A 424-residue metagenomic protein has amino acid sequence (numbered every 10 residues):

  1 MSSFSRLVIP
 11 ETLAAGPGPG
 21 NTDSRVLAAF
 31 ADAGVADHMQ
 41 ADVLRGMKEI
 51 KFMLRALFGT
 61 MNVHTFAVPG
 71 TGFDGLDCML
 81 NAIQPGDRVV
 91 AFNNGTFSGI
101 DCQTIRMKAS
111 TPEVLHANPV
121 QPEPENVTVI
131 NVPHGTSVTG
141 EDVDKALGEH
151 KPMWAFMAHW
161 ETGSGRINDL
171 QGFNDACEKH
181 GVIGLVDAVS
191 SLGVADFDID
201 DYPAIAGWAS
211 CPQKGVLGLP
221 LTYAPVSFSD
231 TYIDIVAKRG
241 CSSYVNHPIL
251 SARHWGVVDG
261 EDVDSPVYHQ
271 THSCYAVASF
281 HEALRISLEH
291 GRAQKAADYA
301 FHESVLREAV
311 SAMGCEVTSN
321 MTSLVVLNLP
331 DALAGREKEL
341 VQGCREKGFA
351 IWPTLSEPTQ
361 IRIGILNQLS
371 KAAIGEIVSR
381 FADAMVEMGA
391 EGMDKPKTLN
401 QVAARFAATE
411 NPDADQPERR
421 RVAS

Functional and structural regions predicted by a protein language model:
M1-Q40: N-terminal "arm"/small-domain region of PLP-dependent enzymes with the aminotransferase-like
N21-T22, V216-E308: Active-site C-terminal subdomain of aminotransferase-like
A29-C78, A82, T104: Conserved N-terminal alpha-helix of the aminotransferase class I/II PLP-enzyme fold
Q84-P152: PLP-dependent aminotransferase-like
P133-G193, G207: Active-site phosphate-binding strand-loop segment of PLP-dependent enzymes
D200-Q213: Conserved active-site segment immediately N-terminal to the catalytic lysine that forms the internal aldimine
C315-C344: Conserved PLP-binding catalytic core of the aspartate aminotransferase-like
P358-S424: PLP-dependent enzyme catalytic core of the Aspartate aminotransferase-like
